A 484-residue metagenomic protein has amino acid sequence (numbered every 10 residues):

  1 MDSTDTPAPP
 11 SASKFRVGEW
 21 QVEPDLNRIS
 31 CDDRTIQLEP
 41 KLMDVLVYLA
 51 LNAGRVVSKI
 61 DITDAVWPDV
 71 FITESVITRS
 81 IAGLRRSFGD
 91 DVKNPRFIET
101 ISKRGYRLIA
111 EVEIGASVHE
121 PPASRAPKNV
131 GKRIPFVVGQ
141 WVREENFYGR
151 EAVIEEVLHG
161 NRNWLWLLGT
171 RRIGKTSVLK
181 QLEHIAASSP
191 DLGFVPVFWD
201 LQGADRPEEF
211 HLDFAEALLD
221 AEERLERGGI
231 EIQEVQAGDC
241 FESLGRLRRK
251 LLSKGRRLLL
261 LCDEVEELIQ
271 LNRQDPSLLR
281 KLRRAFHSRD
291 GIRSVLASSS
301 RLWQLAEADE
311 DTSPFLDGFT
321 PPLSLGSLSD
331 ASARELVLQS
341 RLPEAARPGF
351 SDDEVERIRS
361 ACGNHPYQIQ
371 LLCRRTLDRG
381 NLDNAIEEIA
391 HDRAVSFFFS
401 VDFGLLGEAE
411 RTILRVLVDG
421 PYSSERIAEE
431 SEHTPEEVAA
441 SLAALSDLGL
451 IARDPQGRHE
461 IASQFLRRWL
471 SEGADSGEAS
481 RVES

Functional and structural regions predicted by a protein language model:
R34-V66: Short amphipathic alpha-helical recognition elements used for nucleic-acid or partner binding across transcription
E120-G149, V153-E156, R227-I230, L316-G318: Conserved adenine-nucleotide phosphate-binding loops and their immediately adjacent elements
G149-E151, P343, R347-A440, E483: Winged-helix-like regulatory helical subdomains adjacent to P-loop NTPase cores
T170-W199: P-loop NTPase Walker A phosphate-binding motif
S177, R280-T312: Sensor-1/coupling segment of RecA-like P-loop NTPase cores
V195, D205-G229, R246: Conserved NTP-binding/hydrolysis module of P-loop NTPases
D220-C262, E266-Q274, R280-R289, R293: Mid-core helix/loop region of P-loop NTP-binding domains shared across ATPases and GTPases
L323-E354: Conserved small helical "lid"/interfacial subdomain of P-loop NTPases
